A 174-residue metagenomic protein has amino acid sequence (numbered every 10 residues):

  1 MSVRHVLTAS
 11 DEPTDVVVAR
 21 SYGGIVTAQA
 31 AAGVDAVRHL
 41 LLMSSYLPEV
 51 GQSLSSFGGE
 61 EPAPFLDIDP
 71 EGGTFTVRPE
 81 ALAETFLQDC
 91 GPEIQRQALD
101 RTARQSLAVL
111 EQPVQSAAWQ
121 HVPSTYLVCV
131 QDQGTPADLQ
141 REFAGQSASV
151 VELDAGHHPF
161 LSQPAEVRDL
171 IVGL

Functional and structural regions predicted by a protein language model:
M1-V16, A31-A32, L54-G59: Active-site loop/oxyanion-hole signature of alpha/beta-hydrolase fold enzymes
V18-A19, G23, T27: Gly/Ala-rich beta-loop-alpha elbow adjacent to hydrolase catalytic centers
A32-P79, S106-P113, T135-P136, E142: Flexible "cap/lid" loop of the alpha/beta hydrolase fold
T74-W119: Conserved alpha/beta-hydrolase catalytic His-Asp/Glu region
Q120, Y126-V128: Short beta-strand/loop motif that positions the catalytic acidic residue of the alpha/beta-hydrolase fold
C129-D154: Conserved loop-alpha-helix segment in the C-terminal half of the alpha/beta-hydrolase fold that carries the catalytic
L161-L174: Post-His helix in hydrolase/transferase enzymes
